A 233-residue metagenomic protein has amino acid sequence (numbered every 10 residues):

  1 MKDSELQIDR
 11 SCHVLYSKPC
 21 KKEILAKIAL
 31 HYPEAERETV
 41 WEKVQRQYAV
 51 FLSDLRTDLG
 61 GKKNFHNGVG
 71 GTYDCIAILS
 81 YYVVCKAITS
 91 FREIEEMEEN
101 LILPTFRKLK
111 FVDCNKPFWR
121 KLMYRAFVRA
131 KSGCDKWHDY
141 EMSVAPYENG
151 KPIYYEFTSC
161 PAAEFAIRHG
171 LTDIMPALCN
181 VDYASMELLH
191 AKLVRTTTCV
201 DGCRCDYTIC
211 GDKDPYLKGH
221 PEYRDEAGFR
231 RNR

Functional and structural regions predicted by a protein language model:
M1-C85: N-terminal, charged low-complexity regulatory/assembly segments
F65-N67, A166-H169, R224: A short, structure-level motif marking secondary-structure boundaries and short turns
Y73-R168: Amphipathic interaction/junction segments at domain boundaries or subunit interfaces
M142-D201: Short, hydrophobic/π-rich interface segment
A162-E164, D212-G219: Short, charged/polar, Gly/Pro-enriched secondary-structure boundary elements
A184, E222-R233: Short, cationic low-complexity segments
T196, G202-D212: C-terminal edge-of-domain segments
D206-T208, G219, D225: N-terminal functional module detector in eukaryotic proteins
